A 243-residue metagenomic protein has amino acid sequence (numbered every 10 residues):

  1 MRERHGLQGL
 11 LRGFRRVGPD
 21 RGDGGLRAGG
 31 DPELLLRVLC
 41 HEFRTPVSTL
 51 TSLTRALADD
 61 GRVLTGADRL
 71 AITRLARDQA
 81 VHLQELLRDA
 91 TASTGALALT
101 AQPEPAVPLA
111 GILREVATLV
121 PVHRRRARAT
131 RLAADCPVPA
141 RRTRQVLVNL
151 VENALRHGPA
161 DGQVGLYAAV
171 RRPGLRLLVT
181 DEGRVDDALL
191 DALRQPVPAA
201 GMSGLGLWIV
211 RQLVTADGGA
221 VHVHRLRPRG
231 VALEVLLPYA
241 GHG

Functional and structural regions predicted by a protein language model:
L75-L83: Short alpha-helical segment of the dimerization/phosphotransfer core of two-component systems
N153-L155: Short helix-loop "hinge" at the ATP-lid/N-box region of the Bergerat-fold HATPase_c
D161-P173: Short beta-strand/loop element within the Bergerat-fold HATPase_c
L178-G201: Glycine-rich/acidic phosphate-handling loop/turn and adjacent ATP-lid/helix of nucleotide-binding kinase/ATPase domains
G206, V210: Short alpha-helical Gxxx[C/S/T] motif in the catalytic ATP-binding
